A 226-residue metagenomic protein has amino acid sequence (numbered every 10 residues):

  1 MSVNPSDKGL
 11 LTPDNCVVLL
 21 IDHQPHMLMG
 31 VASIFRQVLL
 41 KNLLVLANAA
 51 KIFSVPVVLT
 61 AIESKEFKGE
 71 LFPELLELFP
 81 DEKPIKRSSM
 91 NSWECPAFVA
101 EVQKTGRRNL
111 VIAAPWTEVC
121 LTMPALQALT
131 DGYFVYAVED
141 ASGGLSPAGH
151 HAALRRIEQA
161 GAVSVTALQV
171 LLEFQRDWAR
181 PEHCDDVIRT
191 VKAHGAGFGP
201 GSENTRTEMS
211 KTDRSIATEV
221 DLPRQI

Functional and structural regions predicted by a protein language model:
M1-S89, K104, F134-A137, G149-E158 (+3 more regions): Active-site acidic carboxylates
L44, P96, E118-T122: Glycine-rich phosphate-binding loop at the start of an alpha helix
S64-F67, M90-S92, T117-V119, S142-G144: Short, catalytically relevant binding-site loops at active-site mouths
K68-L75, F98-V99, P124-L126: Distinct, well-ordered alpha-helical segments
R87-A100: Short phosphate-binding loop-to-helix
V102-R108: Glycine-rich phosphate-binding loop signature in dinucleotide/nucleotide-binding domains
N109-G161: A contiguous pocket-lining binding segment that forms or flanks enzyme active sites
